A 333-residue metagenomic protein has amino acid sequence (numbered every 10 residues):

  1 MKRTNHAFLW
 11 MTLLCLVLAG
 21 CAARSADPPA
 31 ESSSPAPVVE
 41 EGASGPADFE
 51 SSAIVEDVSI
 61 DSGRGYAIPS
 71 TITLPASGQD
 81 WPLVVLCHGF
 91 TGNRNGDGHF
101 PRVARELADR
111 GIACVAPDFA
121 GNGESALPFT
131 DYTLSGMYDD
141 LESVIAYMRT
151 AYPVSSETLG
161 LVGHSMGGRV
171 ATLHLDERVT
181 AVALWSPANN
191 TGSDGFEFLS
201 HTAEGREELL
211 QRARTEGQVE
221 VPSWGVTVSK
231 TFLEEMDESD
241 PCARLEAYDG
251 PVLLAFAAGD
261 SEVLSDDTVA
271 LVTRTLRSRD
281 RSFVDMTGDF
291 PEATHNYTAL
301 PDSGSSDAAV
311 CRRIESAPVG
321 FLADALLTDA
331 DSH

Functional and structural regions predicted by a protein language model:
P37-G78: N-terminal cap/lid segment of alpha/beta-hydrolase-fold proteins
I68, R169, V179-L326: The alpha/beta-hydrolase serine catalytic core
W81, H88-N93: Active-site glycine-rich loops that stabilize anionic/oxyanionic intermediates across multiple enzyme folds
G92-A104, F119, D266-D267: The serine-hydrolase catalytic nucleophile loop
A104-A126: Conserved alpha/beta-hydrolase
D131-Y152: Alpha/beta-hydrolase active-site loop
P153-G163: Alpha/beta-hydrolase fold nucleophile elbow
V162-L173: Glycine-rich nucleophile elbow surrounding the catalytic serine of serine-hydrolase chemistry
